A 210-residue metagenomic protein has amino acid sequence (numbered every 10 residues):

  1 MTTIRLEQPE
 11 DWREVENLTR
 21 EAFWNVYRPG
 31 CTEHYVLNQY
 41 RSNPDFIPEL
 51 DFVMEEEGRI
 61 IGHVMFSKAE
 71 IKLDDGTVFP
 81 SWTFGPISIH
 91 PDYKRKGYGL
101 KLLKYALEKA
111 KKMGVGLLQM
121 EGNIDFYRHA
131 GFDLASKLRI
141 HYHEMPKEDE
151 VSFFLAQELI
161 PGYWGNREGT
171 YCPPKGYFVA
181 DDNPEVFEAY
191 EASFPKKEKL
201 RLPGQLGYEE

Functional and structural regions predicted by a protein language model:
T2, R59-H63, W82: Glycine-rich phosphate/pyrophosphate-binding loop shared by adenosine-nucleotide-utilizing enzymes
T3-V15: A short beta-loop-alpha structural element at the N-terminal edge of CoA-dependent acyl/N-acetyltransferase catalytic
E16-T19, F23-M65, E70: Active-site rim helix/loop that mediates acceptor-substrate recognition in acyltransferases
L50, M54, G85-S88, V115 (+1 more regions): Internal, conserved structured core segments that host functional sites
G76-P91: Conserved acetyl-CoA binding element of GNAT-fold acetyltransferases
F84, D92-Y93, G97-Y105, V115: Conserved acetyl-CoA pyrophosphate-binding loop and the N-cap/start of the following alpha-helix in GNAT-like
K112-V115, G122-E148: Conserved active-site alpha-helix within GNAT-family acetyltransferase domains
P161-E210: Acidic/histidine-enriched, glycine/proline-rich intrinsically disordered or flexible terminal extensions
